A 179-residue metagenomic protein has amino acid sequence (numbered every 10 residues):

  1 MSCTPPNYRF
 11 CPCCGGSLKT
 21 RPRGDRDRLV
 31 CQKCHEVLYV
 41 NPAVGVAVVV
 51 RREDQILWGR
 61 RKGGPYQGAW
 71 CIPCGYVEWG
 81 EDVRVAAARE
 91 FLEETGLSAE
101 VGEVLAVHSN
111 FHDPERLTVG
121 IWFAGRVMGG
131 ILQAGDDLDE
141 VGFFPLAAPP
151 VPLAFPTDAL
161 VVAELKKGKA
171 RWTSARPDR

Functional and structural regions predicted by a protein language model:
M1-N7, A134-R179: Nudix hydrolase/Nudix homology domain
M1-P65, Y76-E93, L97-V107, F111-G129 (+1 more regions): N-terminal leader/linker segments that precede catalytic domains of diphosphate-processing enzymes
G63, I72, L117-G120, L138 (+1 more regions): Short, glycine/charged-enriched secondary-structure capping and boundary segments
P65-G68, G142-F143: A short local loop/turn or secondary-structure capping micro-motif enriched for an aromatic residue
A69-G75: Conserved acetyl-CoA binding element of GNAT-fold acetyltransferases
